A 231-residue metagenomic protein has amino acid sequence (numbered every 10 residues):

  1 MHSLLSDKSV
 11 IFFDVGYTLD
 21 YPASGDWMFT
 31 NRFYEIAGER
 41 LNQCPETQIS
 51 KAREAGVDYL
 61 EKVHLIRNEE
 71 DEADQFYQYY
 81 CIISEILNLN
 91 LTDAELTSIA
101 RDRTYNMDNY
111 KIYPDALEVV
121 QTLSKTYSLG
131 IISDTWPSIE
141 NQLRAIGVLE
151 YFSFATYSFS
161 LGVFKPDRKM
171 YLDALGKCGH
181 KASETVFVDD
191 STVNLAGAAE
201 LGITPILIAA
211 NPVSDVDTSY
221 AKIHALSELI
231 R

Functional and structural regions predicted by a protein language model:
M1-I11, T47, L91-T92, Q121 (+1 more regions): Asp-based, Mg2+/Mn2+-dependent phosphohydrolase catalytic module
L4-P114: N-terminal helical cap/lid subdomain that shapes the substrate entry/recognition surface in HAD-like hydrolases
S24, E70-D74, D134, L143 (+1 more regions): Residue-level detector of secondary-structure boundary/capping sites
Y59, T126-L129, L149: A general structural signal for well-ordered secondary-structure junctions
D93-R144, S158: Substrate-recognition element of Asp-dependent hydrolases with the DxDx(T/V) motif
